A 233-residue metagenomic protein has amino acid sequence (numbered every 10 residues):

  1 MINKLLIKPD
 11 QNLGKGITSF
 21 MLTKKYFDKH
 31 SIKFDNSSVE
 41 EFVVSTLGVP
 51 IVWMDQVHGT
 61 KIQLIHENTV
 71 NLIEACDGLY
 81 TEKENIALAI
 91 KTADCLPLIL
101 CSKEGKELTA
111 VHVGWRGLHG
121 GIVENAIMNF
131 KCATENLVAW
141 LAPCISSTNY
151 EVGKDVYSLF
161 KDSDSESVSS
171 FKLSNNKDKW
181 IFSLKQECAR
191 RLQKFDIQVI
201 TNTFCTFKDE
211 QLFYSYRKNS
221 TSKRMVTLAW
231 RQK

Functional and structural regions predicted by a protein language model:
M1-K233: Active-site microenvironment for binding and transforming phosphate-containing groups
